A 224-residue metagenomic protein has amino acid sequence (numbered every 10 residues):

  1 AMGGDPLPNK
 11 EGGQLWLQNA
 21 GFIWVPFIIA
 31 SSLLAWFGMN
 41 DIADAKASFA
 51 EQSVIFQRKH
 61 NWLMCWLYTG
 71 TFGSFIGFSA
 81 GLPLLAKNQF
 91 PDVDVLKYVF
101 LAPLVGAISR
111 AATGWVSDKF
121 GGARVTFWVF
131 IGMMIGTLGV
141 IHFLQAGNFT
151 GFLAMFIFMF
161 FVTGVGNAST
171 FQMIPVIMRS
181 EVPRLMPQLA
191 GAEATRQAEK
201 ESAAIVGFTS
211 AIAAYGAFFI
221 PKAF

Functional and structural regions predicted by a protein language model:
W24-A45: C-terminal membrane-cytosol helix-exit motif in multi-pass small-molecule transporters
N40-C65: Juxtamembrane intracellular "pre-TM" segments in multi-pass secondary transporters
R58-A107, N167, F171-Q172, I220-P221: Extracytoplasmic gate region of multi-pass secondary transporters
D118-I131: Cytoplasmic membrane-interface "Motif A"-like loop-to-helix N-cap segments of 12-TM Major Facilitator Superfamily
I131-G147: C-terminal ends and interior cores of transmembrane alpha-helices in multi-pass membrane transporters/permeases
T150-N167: Hydrophobic core of transmembrane alpha-helices in multi-pass small-molecule transporters, especially MFS/SLC-type
V165-E193: Intracellular juxtamembrane helix-capping segments at the cytosolic ends of symmetry-related transmembrane helices
Q188-F224: A late C-terminal transmembrane helix in Major Facilitator Superfamily
